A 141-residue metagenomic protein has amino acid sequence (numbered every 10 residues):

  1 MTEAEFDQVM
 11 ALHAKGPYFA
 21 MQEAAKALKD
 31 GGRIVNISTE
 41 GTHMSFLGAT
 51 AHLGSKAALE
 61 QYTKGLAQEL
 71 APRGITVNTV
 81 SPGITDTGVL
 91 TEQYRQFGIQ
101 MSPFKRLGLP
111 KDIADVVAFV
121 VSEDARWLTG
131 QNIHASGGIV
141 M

Functional and structural regions predicted by a protein language model:
M1, S45-G54, G65: Active-site loop-to-helix junction immediately N-terminal to the catalytic Tyr of the SDR YXXXK motif in Rossmann-fold
T2-D7, G98: Substrate-binding pocket helix/loop in short-chain dehydrogenase/reductase
M21, S55: Active-site helix of classical SDR
K26, Q68-P72, R126: Alpha-helical segment proximal to the catalytic Tyr-Lys
G31, M44-T50, P72, K105 (+1 more regions): Active-site loop immediately N-terminal to the catalytic Tyr-X3-Lys motif of short-chain dehydrogenase/reductase
T39: Residue(s) in the substrate-gating loop at a strand-loop-helix junction that position the organic substrate next
M44, A118, T129-M141: Short C-terminal tail/terminal secondary-structure segment of NAD(P)H-dependent dehydrogenase/reductase domains
